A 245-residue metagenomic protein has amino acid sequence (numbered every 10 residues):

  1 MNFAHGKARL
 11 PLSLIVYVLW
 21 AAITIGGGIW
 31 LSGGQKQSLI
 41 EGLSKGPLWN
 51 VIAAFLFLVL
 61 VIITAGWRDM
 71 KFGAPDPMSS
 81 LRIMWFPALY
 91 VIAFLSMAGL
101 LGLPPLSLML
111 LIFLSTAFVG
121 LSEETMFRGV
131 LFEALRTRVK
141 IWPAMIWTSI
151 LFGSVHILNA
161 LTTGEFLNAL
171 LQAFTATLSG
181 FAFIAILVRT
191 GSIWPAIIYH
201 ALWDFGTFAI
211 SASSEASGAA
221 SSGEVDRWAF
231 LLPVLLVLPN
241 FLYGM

Functional and structural regions predicted by a protein language model:
M1-K7, R68-D69: Short, Lys/Arg-rich, polar N-terminal cytosolic tail immediately upstream of the first transmembrane signal-anchor
R9-I62, I83-P87, L110-L111, E224-L236: Alpha-helical transmembrane segments in multi-pass membrane proteins
A22, G26, A169-V225: Functionally important transmembrane alpha-helices
G33-P47, V61-T125, F132-T137: Juxtamembrane helix-loop-helix connectors linking adjacent transmembrane helices in multi-pass membrane enzymes
G46, F72, A201-M245: C-terminal membrane module of polytopic membrane proteins
L103-F113, L161-T175, E224-W228: Juxtamembrane helix-entry segments on the extracytoplasmic side of multipass membrane proteins
T116, G120, I141-I157, T177: Small-polar-interrupted transmembrane alpha-helices in polytopic inner-membrane proteins
S122-W147, V188-S192: Membrane-interface helix/loop boundary segments of multi-pass membrane proteins
